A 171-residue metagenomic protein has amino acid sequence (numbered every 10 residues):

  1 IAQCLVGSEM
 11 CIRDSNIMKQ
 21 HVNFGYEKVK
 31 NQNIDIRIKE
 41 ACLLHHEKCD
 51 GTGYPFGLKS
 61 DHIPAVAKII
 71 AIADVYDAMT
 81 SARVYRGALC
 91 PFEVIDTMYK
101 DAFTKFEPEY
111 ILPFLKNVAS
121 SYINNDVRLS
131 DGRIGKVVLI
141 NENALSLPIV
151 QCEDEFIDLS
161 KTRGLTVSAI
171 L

Functional and structural regions predicted by a protein language model:
I1-G7, C11-I12: Single conserved hydrophobic/aromatic residue that forms the stacking wall/gate of nucleotide- or nucleobase-binding
N16, V29, D35-A67, R86-L89 (+2 more regions): Histidine/acidic-rich helix-loop-helix segments that form or flank divalent-metal centers in metalloenzyme catalytic
K68-S81: Conserved beta-strand-loop-short alpha-helix elements that form and flank the Mn2+/Mg2+-coordinating active site
A144-E153: Short, solvent-exposed secondary-structure boundary/capping segments
D154-L171: Glycine- and charge-enriched low-complexity intrinsically disordered segments
